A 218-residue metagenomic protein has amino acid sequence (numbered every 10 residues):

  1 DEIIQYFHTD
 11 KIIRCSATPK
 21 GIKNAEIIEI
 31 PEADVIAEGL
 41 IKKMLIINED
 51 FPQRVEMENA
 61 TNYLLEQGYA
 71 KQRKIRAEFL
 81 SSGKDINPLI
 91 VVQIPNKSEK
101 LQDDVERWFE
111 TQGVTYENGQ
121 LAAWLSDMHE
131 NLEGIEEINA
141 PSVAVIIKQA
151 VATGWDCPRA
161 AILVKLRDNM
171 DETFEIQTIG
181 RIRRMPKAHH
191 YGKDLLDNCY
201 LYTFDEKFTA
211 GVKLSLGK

Functional and structural regions predicted by a protein language model:
E2-A25, G39: Conserved helicase ATPase motor motifs in RecA-like P-loop NTPase domains
I4-F7, E32-L40, M44-V55, N59 (+1 more regions): Extended charged low-complexity segments that act as oligomerization/scaffolding linkers
I4-T9, A37-E38, G83-K84, E137-A140 (+1 more regions): Conserved catalytic network of the ASCE P-loop NTPase/AAA+ motor domain
D10-I13, K43-M44, L89, Q120 (+3 more regions): Beta-sheet entry/capping signal
C15, V91-Q93, Y202-F204: Short hydrophobic segments within beta-strands
K23-P31, P186-G192: Flexible phosphate/Mg2+-sensing switch loops adjacent to catalytic phosphate-binding sites
A25-L125: Conserved interdomain linker/interface between the two RecA-like ATPase lobes of SF2 helicase motors
H129-G217: Conserved RecA-like P-loop NTPase helicase motor core
